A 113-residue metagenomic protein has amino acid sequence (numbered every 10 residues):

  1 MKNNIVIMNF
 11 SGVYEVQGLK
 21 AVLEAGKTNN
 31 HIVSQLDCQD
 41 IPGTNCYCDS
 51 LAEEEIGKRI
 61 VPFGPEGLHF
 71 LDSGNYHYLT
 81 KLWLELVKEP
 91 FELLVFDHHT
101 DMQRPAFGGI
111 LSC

Functional and structural regions predicted by a protein language model:
M1-C113: Conserved alpha-helical scaffold segments that buttress catalytic/binding sites
